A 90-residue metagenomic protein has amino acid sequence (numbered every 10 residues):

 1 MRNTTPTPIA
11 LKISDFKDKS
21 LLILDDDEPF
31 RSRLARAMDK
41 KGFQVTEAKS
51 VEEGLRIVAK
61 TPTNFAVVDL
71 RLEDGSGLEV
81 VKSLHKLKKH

Functional and structural regions predicted by a protein language model:
M1-L22: Non-catalytic signal-transmission and effector/linker regions of two-component phosphorelay proteins
D18, P62-N64, K88-H90: His-Asp phosphorelay/catalytic-motif detector in bacterial-type signaling
D25: Conserved acidic carboxylate
E28-T46: Two-component/phosphorelay signaling modules centered on CheY-like receiver
E47, L72-G75: Residue-level signal for the "D+5" position in two-component response regulator receiver
E47-F65: Acidic, metal-coordinating helix/loop segments flanking the phosphotransfer/catalytic sites of two-component signaling
R56, L78-H90: Short amphipathic alpha-helix used as the core "switch/output" element in two-component signaling
D69: Active-site residues of response regulator receiver
